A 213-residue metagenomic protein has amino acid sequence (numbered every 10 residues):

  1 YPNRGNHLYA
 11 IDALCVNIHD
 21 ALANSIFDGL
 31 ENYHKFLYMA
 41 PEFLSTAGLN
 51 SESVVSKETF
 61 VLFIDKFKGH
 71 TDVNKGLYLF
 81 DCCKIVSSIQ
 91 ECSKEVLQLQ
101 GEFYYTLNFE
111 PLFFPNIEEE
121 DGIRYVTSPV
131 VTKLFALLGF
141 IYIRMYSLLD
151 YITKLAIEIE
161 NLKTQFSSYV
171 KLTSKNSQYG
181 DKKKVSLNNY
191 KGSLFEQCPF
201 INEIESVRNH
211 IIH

Functional and structural regions predicted by a protein language model:
Y9-L137: Charged alpha-helical initiation segments
F113-H213: Short non-catalytic regulatory patches outside canonical folded cores
